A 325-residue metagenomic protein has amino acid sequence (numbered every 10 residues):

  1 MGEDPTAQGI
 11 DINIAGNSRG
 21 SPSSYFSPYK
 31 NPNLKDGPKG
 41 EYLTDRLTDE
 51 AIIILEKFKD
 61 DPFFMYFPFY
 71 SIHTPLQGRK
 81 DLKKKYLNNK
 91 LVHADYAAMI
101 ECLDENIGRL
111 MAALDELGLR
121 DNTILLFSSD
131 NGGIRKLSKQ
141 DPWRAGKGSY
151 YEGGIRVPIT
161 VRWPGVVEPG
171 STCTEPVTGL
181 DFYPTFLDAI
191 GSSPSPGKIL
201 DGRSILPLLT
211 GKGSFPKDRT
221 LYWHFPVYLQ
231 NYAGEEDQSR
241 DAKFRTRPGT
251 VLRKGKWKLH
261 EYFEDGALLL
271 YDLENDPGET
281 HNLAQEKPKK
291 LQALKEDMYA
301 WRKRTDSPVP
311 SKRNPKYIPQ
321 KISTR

Functional and structural regions predicted by a protein language model:
M1-M65, F69-K80, Y232-R240: Formylglycine-dependent
E3-G9, L76-G78, N88, A112-V166 (+1 more regions): Histidine-centered active-site microenvironments of extracellular/periplasmic hydrolases and transferases
G9-D11, K59-M65, L119-L125, P216-D218 (+1 more regions): Loop/turn elements at helix/coil->beta-strand transitions in domains of secreted/extracellular proteins
A15, G20-K35, G108-E116, P142-I199 (+2 more regions): Substrate-binding rim/cap in mid-to-C-terminal beta-strand-loop elements of soluble/periplasmic
K35-E41, H93-A97, V166-P176, I190-P196 (+2 more regions): Active-site rim elements
T48-E56, K83-N122: A long, amphipathic alpha-helix that forms part of the scaffold/cap immediately adjacent to metal-dependent active
K147-E152, W223-A284: C-terminal, low-complexity/hydrophilic appendages and adjacent surface loops of extracellular/periplasmic anionic
F182, Y222, Y228, E264-A267 (+1 more regions): Long, internal low-complexity/basic segments
